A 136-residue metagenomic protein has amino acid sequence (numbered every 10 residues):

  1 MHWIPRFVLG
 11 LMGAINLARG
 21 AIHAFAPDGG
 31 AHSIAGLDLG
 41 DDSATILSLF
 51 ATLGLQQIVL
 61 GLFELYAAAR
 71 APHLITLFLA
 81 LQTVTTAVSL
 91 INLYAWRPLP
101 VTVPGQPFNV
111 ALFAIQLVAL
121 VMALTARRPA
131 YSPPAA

Functional and structural regions predicted by a protein language model:
M1-R19: Cytosolic juxtamembrane helix and N-cap/initiation of the first transmembrane helix
L9, L74-L81: Membrane-interfacial loop-to-transmembrane alpha-helix junctions, especially the N-terminal start
A14-S48: Hydrophobic transmembrane helix segments
I15-R19, T83-L93: Aromatic-anchored segments of alpha-helical transmembrane domains
A35-D38, P100-L112: Non-cytosolic membrane-interface motifs at loop->transmembrane helix junctions
D41-L65: Core segments of alpha-helical transmembrane spans in multipass integral membrane proteins
G61-L77: Juxtamembrane helix-break-helix junctions at the cytosolic face of small multi-pass alpha-helical membrane proteins
A114-A136: Membrane-water interface at the C-terminal end of transmembrane alpha helices
